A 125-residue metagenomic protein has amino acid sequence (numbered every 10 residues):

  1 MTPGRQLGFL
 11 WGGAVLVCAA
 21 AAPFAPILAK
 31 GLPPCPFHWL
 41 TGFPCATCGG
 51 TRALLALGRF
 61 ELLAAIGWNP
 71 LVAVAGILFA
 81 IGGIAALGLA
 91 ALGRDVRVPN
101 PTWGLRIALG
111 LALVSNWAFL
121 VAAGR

Functional and structural regions predicted by a protein language model:
P3, G31, A64-G67, R97-P101: Membrane-interfacial loop-to-transmembrane-helix junctions in polytopic alpha-helical membrane proteins
P3-A20, N69-R97: Short Fe-S-cluster ligation motifs
A14-P26, L113-N116: Transmembrane signal-anchor helices characteristic of membrane glycosylation enzymes that use polyprenol
A21-P33, A122: Helix-to-loop transition at the C-terminal end of transmembrane segments
K30, A91-D95, G124-R125: Transmembrane helix-loop junctions in multipass membrane proteins, especially transporters and channels
L32-P44, G49-W68: Iron-sulfur (Fe-S) cluster-binding segments and ferredoxin-like electron-carrier domains, especially [2Fe-2S]
D95-A112: Interfacial loop-to-transmembrane junctions
N116-R125: Juxtamembrane boundary at the C-terminal end of a transmembrane helix
